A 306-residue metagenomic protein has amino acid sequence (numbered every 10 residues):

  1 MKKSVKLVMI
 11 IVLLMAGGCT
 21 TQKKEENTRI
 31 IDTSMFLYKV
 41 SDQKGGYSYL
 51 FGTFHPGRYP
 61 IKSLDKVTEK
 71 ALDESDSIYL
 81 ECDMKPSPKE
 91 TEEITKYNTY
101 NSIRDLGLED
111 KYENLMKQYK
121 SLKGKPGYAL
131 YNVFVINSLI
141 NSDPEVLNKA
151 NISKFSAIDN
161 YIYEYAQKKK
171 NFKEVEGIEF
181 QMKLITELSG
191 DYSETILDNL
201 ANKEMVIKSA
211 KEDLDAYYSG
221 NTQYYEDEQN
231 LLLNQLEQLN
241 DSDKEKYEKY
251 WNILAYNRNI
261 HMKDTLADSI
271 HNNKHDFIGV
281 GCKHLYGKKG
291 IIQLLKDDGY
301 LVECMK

Functional and structural regions predicted by a protein language model:
K2-I10: Sec-dependent signal peptide recognition, specifically the positively charged N-region followed immediately by
M15-G18: C-terminal motif of bacterial Sec signal peptides marking the signal peptidase cleavage site
T20-Q22: Bacterial signal peptide processing site
E25-N27, L37, S41-K246, Y250: Structured, acidic catalytic/metal-binding patches in enzyme active sites
I30, I61, A255-N259: A conditional alpha-helix N-cap/helix-loop micro-motif detector
T33-Y38, M262-D264: Alpha-helical scaffolding within the catalytic cores of extracellular/periplasmic polymer-degrading hydrolases
K244-K306: A cross-kingdom marker for long, charged
